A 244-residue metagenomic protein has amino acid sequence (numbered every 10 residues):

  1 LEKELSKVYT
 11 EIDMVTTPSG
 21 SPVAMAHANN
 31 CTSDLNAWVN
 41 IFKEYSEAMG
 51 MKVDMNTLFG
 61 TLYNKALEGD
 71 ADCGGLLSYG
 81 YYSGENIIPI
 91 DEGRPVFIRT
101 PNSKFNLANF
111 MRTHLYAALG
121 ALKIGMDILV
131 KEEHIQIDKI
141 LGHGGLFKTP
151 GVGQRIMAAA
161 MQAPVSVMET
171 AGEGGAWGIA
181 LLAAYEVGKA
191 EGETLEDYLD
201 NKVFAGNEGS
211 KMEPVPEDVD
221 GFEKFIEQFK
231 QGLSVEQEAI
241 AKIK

Functional and structural regions predicted by a protein language model:
L1-L141, L146-K244: Active-site core segments that coordinate phosphate-bearing ligands/cofactors across diverse enzyme families
